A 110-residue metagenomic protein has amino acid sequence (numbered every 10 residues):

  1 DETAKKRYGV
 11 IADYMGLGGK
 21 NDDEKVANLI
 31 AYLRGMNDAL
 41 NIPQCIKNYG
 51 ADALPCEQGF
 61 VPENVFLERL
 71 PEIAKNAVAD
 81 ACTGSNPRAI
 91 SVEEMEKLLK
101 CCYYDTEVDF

Functional and structural regions predicted by a protein language model:
K5-F110: C-terminal charged capping/lid subdomain of soluble metabolic enzymes
